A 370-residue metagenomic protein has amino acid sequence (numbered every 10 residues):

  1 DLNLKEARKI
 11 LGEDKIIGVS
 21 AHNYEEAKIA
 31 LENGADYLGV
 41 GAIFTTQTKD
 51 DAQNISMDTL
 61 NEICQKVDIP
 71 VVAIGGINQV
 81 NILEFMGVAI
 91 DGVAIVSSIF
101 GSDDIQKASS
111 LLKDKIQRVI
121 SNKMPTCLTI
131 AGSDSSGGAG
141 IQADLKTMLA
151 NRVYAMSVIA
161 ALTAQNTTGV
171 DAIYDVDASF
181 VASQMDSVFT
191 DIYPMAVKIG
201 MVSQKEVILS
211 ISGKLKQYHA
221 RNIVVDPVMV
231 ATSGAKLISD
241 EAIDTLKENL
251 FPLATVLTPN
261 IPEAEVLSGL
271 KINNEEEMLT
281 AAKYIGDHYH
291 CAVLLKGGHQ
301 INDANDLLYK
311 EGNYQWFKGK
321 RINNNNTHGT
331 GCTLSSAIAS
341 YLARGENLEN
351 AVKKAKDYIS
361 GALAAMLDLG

Functional and structural regions predicted by a protein language model:
D1-K9, G39-D51, I82, M86-K115 (+1 more regions): Glycine-rich phosphate-binding active-site loops on the catalytic face of alpha/beta enzymes
D1-N23, D51-Q79, L112-V119: Alpha-helix-loop-beta-strand connector modules within alpha/beta enzyme cores
D1-N33, D240-Y314: Conserved phosphate/ATP/ADP-binding segment of small-molecule kinases
L4, V19-Q65, D104, A108 (+1 more regions): Glycine/Thr-rich beta-alpha phosphate-binding loop at enzyme active sites
V119-M124, A172-D175, N350-G370: Charged C-terminal helix
N122-T129, L145-V225, M229-T232: Conserved N-terminal subdomain of the carbohydrate kinase-like
I130-S136, Y314-G329: Short pre-catalytic strand/loop immediately N-terminal to key active-site residues, enriched for Gly-Thr
Q142, E265-V266, N324-L348: Short, small-residue alpha-helix embedded
